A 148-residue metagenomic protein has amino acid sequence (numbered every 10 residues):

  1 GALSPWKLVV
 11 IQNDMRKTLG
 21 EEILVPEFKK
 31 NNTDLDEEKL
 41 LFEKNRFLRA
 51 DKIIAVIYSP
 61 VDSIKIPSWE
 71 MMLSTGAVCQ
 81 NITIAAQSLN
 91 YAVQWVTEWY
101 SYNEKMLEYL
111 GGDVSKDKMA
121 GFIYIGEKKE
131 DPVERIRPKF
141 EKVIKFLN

Functional and structural regions predicted by a protein language model:
G1-L3, R46-L48, G112-K116, I136-P138: Solvent-exposed alpha-helices and their adjacent loops that cap or buttress functional pockets in soluble metabolic
G1-R49, N148: N-terminal amphipathic, basic helical "cap/leader" segment at the start of enzyme domains
N13-M15, S59-V61, G126-E130: Short loop segments at secondary-structure junctions
F28, L48-V61: Acidic-glycine-rich active-site phosphate/pyrophosphate-binding loop
E38-L41, M106-Y109, E130: Glycine-rich, charged/polar anion/phosphate-binding loops that engage phosphate groups from diverse ligands
I54, P60-E108: Small-aliphatic-rich amphipathic alpha-helix that forms the alpha element of a beta-alpha
S115-N148: C-terminal helix-cap and adjacent tail motif
